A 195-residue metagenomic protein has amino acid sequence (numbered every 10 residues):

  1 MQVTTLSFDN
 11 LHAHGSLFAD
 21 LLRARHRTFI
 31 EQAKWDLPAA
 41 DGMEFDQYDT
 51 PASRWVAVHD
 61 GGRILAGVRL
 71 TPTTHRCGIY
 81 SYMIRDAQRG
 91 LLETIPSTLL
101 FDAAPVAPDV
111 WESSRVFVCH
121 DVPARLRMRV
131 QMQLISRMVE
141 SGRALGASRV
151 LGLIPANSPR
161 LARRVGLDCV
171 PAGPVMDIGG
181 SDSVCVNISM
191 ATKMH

Functional and structural regions predicted by a protein language model:
M1-G42, R54-L65, P72: Short amphipathic alpha-helix that is part of the acyltransferase structural core
D41-Q47, G173-M176: Short, solvent-exposed loop/turn elements at beta->coil junctions and helix N-caps that rim active or binding pockets
Q47-A57, C77-G78: A short helix-loop-beta-strand connector motif used in the catalytic cores of GNAT acetyltransferases and, in some
A52-V56, D109, D182-V186: Short beta-strand micro-motifs in enzyme catalytic cores
A57, I64-R69, E112, V150-L153: A structural signal for short, well-ordered beta-strand segments and their strand-loop junctions that often border
L70-H75, P105: Acetyl-CoA-dependent GNAT
G78-C169, G173-S183: Acyl-donor binding region in acyl/amide transferases
G180-H195: C-terminal "cap" of GNAT-fold acetyltransferases
